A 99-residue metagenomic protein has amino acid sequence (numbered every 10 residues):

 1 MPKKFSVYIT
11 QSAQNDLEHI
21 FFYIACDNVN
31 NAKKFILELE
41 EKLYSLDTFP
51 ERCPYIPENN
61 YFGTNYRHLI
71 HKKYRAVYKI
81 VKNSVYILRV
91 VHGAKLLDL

Functional and structural regions predicted by a protein language model:
M1-N60: Basic, Lys/Arg-enriched alpha-helical interface segments
K3, T64, N83-Y86: Residue-level signal for beta-strand positions within conserved beta-sheet cores that form or flank
R52, N65, G93: Glycine-rich, flexible loop/turn motifs
F62-N65, K73: Short acidic/glycine-enriched loop/turn segments that link adjacent beta-strands
H71-L99: Enriched for short, Lys/Arg-rich terminal
